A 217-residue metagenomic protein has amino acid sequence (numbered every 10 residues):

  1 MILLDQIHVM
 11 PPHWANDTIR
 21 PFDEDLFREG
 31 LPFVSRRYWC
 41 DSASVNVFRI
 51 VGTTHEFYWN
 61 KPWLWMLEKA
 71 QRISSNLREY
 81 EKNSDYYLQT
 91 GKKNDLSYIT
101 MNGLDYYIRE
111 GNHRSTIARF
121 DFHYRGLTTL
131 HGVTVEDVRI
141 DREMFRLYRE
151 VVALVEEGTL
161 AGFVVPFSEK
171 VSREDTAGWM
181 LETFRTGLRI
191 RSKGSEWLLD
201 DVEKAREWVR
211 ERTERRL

Functional and structural regions predicted by a protein language model:
M1-D105: Short alpha-helix boundary/capping and kink motifs at helix termini
E24, M144, Y148, V202-A205: Short amphipathic alpha-helical segments that mediate assembly, nucleic-acid/protein binding, or membrane association
D41, I50, D141-E150, G178-S195: Short secondary-structure transition/capping segments
M66, D137-I140, M144, S195-L198 (+1 more regions): Intrinsic-disorder-associated interaction segments
T90-E150: A short, basic-hydrophobic beta/loop patch
V152-L154: A cross-family acyltransferase "interaction/gating" segment
E156-L217: C-terminal interaction module
